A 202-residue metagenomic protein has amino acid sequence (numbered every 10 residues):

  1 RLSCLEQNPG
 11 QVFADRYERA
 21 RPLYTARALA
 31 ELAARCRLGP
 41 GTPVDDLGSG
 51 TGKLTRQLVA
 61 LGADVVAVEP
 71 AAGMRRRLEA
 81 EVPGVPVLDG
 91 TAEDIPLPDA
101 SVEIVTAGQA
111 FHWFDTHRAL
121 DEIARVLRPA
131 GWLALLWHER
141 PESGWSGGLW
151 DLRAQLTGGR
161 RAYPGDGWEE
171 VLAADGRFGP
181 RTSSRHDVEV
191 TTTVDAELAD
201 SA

Functional and structural regions predicted by a protein language model:
L2-T42, K53, M74: Conserved class I S-adenosyl-L-methionine
V12, R16-Y17, L23-Y24, E31 (+5 more regions): Tryptophan-centric aromatic hotspots in well-structured domains and transmembrane helices
P43-D45, T51-D94: Class I SAM-dependent methyltransferase SAM/SAH-binding core
R56, D121-A124: Alpha-helical segments flanking ligand/cofactor-binding loops in enzyme cores
V68, E103, A107-F111, L136: Residues lining the SAM
E93-I104: A short acidic, Gly/Pro-enriched loop at the edge of an enzyme's catalytic core that lines a small-molecule cofactor
F114-E122: A short, conserved alpha-helix within the catalytic core of class I
A124-T191: Conserved catalytic/acceptor-binding region of the Class I
